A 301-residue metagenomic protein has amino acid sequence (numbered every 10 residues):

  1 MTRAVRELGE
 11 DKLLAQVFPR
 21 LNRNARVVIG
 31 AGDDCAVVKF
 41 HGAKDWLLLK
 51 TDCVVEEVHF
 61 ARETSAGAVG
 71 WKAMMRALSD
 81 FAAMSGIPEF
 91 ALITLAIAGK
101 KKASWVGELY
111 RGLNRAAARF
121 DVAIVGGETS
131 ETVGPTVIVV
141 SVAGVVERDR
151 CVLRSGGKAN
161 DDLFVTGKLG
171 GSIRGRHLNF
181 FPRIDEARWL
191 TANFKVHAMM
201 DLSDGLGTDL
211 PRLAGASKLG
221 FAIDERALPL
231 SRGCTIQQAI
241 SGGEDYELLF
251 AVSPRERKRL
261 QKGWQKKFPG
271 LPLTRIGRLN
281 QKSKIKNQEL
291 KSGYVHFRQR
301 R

Functional and structural regions predicted by a protein language model:
M1-S65, M84, I93, R111-A117 (+3 more regions): Extreme N-terminal cap/leader segments of soluble proteins
I29, A61-R76, K100-R111: Glycine-rich anion/phosphate-binding loops
A43, L47, V54, I87-I173 (+1 more regions): Glycine-rich anion-binding loops of enzyme active sites
A66-F90, R111-R119, T208-L213: Small-aliphatic-rich amphipathic alpha-helix that forms the alpha element of a beta-alpha
K100, L178-D245: Active-site-proximal betaalpha loop/short-helix elements that scaffold phosphoryl/nucleotidyl transfer chemistry
A103-S104, C151, R255-K262: Short, conserved charged micro-motifs
A143-V145, L249-S253: Short hydrophobic/aromatic beta-strand micro-patches that form the beta-sheet surface supporting nucleotide- or nucleic
F181, G263-R301: Acidic, Ser/Thr/Pro-rich beta/coil linker or hinge segments at domain junctions
